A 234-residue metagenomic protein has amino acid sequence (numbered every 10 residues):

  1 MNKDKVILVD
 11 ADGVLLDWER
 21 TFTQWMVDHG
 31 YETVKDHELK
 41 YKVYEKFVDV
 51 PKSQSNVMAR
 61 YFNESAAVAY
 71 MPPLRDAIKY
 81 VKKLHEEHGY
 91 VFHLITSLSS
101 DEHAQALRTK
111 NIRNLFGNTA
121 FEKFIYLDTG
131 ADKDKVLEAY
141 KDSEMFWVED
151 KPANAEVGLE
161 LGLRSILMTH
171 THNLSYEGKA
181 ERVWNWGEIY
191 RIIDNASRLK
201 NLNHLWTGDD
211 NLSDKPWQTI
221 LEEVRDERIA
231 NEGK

Functional and structural regions predicted by a protein language model:
M1-S55: Active-site neighborhood of HAD-like aspartate-dependent phosphohydrolases
M1-V9, G208-I220, V224-K234: Non-catalytic pre-domain segments flanking phosphatase-related domains
E32-T33, Y41-K82, H88: Metal-dependent phosphoesterase signature
V68-P73, A77-I112: Substrate-recognition element of Asp-dependent hydrolases with the DxDx(T/V) motif
H93-S100, T109, L115-K133: A short, structured active-site edge motif that brings together acidic residues
F124-D128, E181-I192: Short acidic-hydrophobic, aromatic-tinged amphipathic segments that line or gate anion-handling sites
L127-G158: Conserved Lys-Pro-Asp/Glu-containing loop-to-beta segment of HAD-superfamily phosphomonoesterases, centered on
F146-N185: Acidic, Mg2+-coordinating phosphoryl-transfer loop and its flanking beta/alpha structural elements, shared across
